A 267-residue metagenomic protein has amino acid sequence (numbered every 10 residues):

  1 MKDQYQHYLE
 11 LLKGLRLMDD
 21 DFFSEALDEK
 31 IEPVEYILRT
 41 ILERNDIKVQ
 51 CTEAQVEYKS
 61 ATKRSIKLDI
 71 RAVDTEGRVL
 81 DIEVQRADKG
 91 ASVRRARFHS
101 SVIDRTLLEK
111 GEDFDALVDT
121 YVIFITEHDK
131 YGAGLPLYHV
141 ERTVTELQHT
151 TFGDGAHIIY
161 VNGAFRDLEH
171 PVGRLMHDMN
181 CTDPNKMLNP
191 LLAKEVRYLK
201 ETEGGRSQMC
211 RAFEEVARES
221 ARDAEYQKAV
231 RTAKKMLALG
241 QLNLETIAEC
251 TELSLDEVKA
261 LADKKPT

Functional and structural regions predicted by a protein language model:
M1-H157, D167: Accessory alpha/beta interaction modules
M1-L15, V73-T75, L80-Q85, P171-T267: Short, charged alpha-helical interaction segments and adjacent helix-coil junctions
V161: Conserved phosphate-donor/acceptor-positioning beta-strand/loop module used by diverse small-molecule
